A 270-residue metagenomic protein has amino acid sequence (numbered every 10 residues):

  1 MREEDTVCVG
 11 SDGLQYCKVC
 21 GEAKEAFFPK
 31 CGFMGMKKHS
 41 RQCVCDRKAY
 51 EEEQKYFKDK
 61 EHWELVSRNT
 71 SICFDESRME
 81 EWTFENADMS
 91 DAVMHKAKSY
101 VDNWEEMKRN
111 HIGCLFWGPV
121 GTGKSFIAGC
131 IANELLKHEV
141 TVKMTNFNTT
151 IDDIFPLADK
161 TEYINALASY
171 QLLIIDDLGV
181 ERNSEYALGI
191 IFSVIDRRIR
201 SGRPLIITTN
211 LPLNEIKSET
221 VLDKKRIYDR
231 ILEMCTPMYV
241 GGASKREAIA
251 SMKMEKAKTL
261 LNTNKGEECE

Functional and structural regions predicted by a protein language model:
M1-M94, I249-E270: A short, basic N-terminal segment
A23, E134-H138, R197: Active-site catalytic microenvironments for nucleophilic, acid-base chemistry
S90-I112: A short, well-structured juxtamembrane/interface segment
M94-V101, W117, A132-L172, R182-G189: Short glycine-rich substrate-engagement loop in P-loop NTPases that contacts/grips substrate
K108-A128: Walker A/P-loop nucleotide-binding motif
T150-I154, E181-E270: Replace "adjacent to P-loop NTPase cores in ATP/GTP-dependent enzymes" with "adjacent to NTP-binding cores
L172-I174, I206: Structural motif
D177-L178: Walker B catalytic acidic pair
